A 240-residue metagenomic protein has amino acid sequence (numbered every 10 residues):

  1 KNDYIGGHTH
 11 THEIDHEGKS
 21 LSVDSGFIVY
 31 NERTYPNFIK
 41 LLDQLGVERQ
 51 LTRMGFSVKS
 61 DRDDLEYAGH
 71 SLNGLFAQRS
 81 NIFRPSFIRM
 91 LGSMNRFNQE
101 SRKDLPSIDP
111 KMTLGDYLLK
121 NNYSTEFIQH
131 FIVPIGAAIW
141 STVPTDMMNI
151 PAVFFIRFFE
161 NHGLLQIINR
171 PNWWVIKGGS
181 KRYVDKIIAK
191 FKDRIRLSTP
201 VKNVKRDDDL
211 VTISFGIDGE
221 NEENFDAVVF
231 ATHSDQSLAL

Functional and structural regions predicted by a protein language model:
K1, Q236-L240: Short, intrinsically disordered, charge-balanced linker/junction segments flanking boundaries in proteins
K1-H16: Glycine-rich FAD pyrophosphate-binding loop
G18, R62-D63, G216-E220: Glycine-centered tight beta-turn/hairpin loop motif at sheet-sheet or coil-to-beta transitions
S20-V29: Short, structured active-site "lid" loops
S22, Q50, R194-S198: General small-molecule cofactor/ligand-binding pocket signal
E32-R157: Mobile amphipathic helical/loop "lid" adjacent to a hydrophobic cofactor/ligand pocket
R157-I213, G219: Helical element adjacent to the flavin cofactor pocket in flavoenzyme catalytic cores
V201, E223-S237: Short hydrophobic core segments
